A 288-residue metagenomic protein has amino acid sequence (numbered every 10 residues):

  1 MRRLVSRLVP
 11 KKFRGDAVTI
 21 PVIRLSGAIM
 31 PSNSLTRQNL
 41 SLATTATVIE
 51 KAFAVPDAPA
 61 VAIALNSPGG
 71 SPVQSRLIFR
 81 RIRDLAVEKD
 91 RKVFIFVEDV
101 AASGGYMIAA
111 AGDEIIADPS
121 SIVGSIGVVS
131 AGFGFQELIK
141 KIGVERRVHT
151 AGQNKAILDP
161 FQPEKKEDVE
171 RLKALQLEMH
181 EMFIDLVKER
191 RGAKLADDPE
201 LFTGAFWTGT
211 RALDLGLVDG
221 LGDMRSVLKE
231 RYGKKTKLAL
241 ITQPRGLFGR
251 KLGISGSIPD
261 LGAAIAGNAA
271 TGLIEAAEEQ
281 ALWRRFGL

Functional and structural regions predicted by a protein language model:
M1-D118, V129-L288: N-terminal organellar transit peptides
I122: Short glycine/proline-centered loop/turn elements that form peptide/ligand docking sites
